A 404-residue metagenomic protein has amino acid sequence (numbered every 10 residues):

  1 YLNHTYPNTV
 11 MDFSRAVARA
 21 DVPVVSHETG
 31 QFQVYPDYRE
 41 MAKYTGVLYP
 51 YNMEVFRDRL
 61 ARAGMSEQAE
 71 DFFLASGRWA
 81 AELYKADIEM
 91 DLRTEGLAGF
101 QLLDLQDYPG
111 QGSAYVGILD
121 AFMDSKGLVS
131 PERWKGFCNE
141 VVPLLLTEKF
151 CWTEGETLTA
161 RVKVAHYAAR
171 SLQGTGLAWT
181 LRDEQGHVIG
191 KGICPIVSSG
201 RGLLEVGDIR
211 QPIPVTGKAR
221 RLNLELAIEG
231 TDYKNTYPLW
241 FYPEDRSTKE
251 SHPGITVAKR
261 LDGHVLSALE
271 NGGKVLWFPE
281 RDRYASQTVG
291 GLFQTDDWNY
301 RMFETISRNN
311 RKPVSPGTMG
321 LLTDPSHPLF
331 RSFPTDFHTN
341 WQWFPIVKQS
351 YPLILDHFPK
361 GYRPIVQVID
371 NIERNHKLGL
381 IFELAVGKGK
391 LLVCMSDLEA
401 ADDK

Functional and structural regions predicted by a protein language model:
Y1-D120: Substrate-binding/catalytic cleft of secreted carbohydrate-active enzymes, primarily glycoside hydrolases
L2-M11, R15, Y284, E304-D403: Catalytic beta-strand/loop cores that center a nucleophilic Ser/Cys/Thr and support acyl-enzyme chemistry
F32-V34, D107-A114, V188, H264 (+2 more regions): Flexible loop/turn segments at secondary-structure boundaries
S76, E148-F150, Y167, S199-R201 (+1 more regions): Outer-membrane beta-barrel proteins
L103-A168: Aromatic-rich peripheral "rim/lid" segments of glycoside hydrolase catalytic domains that contact and position glycan
G155-V197, V206-P212, R220-E229: Beta-strand-rich binding/interaction modules
P195-S198, D232-T248: Short beta-strand elements
H252-R301, K388, C394, K404: Short alpha-beta junction capping motif
